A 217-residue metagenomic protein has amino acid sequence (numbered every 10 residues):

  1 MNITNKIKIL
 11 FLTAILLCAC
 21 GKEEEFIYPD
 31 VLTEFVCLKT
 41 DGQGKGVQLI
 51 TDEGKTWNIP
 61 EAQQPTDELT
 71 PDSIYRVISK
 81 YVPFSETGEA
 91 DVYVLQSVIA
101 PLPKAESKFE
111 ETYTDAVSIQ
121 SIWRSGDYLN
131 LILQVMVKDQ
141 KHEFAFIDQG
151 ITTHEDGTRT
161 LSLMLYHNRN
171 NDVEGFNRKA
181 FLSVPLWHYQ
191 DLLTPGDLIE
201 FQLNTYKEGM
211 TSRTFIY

Functional and structural regions predicted by a protein language model:
N5-F11: Sec-dependent signal peptide recognition, specifically the positively charged N-region followed immediately by
L16-A19: C-terminal motif of bacterial Sec signal peptides marking the signal peptidase cleavage site
E23-K45: Structural detector for short beta-strands of small beta-barrel domains
Q63-S79: Short nucleic-acid-contacting surface segments enriched for D/E, G, S/T with interspersed K/R
T70-S73, N168-L198, Y206: Short, solvent-exposed, Trp/other aromatic-anchored flexible loops in extracytoplasmic proteins
V82-S107: OB-fold/S1-family single-stranded nucleic acid-binding modules
F84-G88, D191, Q202-S212: Short acidic/polar inter-strand loop motif in beta-rich domains
Q120-N168: Short helix-loop boundary/capping segments
